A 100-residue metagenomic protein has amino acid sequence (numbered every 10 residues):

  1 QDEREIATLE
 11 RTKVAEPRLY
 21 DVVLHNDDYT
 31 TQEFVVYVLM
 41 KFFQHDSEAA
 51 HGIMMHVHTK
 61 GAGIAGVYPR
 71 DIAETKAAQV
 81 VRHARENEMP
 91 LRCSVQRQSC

Functional and structural regions predicted by a protein language model:
Q1-C100: Terminal domain-initiation and capping elements
